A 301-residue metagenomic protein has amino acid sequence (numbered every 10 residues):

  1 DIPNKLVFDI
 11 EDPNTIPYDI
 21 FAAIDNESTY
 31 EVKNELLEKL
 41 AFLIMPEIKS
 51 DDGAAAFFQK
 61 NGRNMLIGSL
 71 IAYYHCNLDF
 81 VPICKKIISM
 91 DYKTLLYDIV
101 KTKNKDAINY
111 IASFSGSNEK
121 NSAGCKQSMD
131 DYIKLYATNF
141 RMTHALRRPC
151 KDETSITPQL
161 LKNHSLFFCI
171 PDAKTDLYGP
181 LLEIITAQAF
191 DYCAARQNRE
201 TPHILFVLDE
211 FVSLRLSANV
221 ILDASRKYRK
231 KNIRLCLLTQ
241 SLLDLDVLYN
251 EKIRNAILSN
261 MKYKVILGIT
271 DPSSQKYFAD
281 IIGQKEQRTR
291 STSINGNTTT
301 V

Functional and structural regions predicted by a protein language model:
D1-I233, L248, K276: P-loop NTPase motor domains
K5-F8, R234-T239, K264-G268, E286-T289: Short hydrophobic alpha-helical runs that function as membrane-insertion/retention elements
F42-L43, D52, F57-N61, D223-S225 (+1 more regions): P-loop NTPase motor core of the ASCE superfamily
Q240-D244: Conserved H-loop
